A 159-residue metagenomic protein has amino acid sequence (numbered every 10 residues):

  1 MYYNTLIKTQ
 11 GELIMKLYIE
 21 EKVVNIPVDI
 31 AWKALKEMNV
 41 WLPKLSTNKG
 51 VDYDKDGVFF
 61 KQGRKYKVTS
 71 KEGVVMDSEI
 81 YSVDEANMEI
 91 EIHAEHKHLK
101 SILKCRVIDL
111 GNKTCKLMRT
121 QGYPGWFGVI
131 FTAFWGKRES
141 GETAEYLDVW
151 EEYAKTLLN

Functional and structural regions predicted by a protein language model:
Y3-D56: Hydrophobic ligand-binding cavity/cleft-lining segments
L17-I19, G73-S78, L99-K104: Short, surface-exposed coil-to-beta transition loops
V24, V40, Y81, E91 (+2 more regions): Hydrophobic small-molecule pocket/channel-lining residues, especially in calycin-type beta-barrels
N25-D29, Y81-M88, R106-K116: A short, structured loop/turn motif at beta-sheet edges
I26, E72-V74, Y123-G125: Beta-strand elements of well-folded, non-transmembrane domains
V40, K44, V83-M88, G122: Eukaryotic helix-grip
D52-H96, V149-L157: Glycine-rich portal/gate segments that line the openings of hydrophobic small-molecule binding cavities
E95-E145: Beta-strand/loop substructures that line and gate deep hydrophobic ligand-binding cavities in soluble
